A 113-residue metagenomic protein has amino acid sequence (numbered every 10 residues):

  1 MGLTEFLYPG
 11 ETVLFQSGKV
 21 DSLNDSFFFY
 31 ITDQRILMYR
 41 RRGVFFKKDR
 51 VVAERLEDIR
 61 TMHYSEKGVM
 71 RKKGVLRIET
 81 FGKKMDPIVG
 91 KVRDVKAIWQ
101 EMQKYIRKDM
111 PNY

Functional and structural regions predicted by a protein language model:
M1-I31, M85, A97, E101 (+2 more regions): Anionic N-terminal interaction surfaces
L14-F28, D33-V75, K84: Phosphoinositide-binding peripheral membrane targeting modules
L76-T80, E101-K104: Cytosol/matrix-facing juxtamembrane amphipathic, basic-hydrophobic segments adjacent to a transmembrane helix
T80-I98: Canonical phosphoinositide-binding patch of PH/PH-like domains
